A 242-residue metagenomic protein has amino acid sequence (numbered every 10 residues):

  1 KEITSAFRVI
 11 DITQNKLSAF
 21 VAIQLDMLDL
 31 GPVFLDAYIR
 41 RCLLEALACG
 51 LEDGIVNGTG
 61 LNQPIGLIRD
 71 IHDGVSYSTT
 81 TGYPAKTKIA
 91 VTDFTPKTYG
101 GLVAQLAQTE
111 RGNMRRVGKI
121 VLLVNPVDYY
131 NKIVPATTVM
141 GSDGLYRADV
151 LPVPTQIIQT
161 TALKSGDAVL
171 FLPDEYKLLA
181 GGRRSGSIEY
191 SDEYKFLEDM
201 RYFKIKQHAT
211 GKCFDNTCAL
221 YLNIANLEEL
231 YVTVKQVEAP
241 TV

Functional and structural regions predicted by a protein language model:
K1-T4, L222-E228: Extended active-site and interfacial segments that coordinate phosphate-rich ligands in large catalytic machineries
K1-Y99: Acidic/polar, low-complexity extended loops/arms that serve as protein-protein interfaces in large oligomeric shells
L61-Q207, Y231-V242: Extended oligomerization regions of viral-like shell subunits
C213: N-terminal glycine-rich phosphate/pyrophosphate-binding loop and immediately adjacent elements
